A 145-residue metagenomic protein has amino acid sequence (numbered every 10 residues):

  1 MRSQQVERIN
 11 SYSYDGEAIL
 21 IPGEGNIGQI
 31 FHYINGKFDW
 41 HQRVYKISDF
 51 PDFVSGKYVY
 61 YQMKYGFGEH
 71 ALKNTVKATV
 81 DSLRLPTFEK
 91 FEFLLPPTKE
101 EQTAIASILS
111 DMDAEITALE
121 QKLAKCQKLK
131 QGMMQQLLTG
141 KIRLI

Functional and structural regions predicted by a protein language model:
M1-L95: DNA target-recognition domains and sequence-specific DNA-contacting regions of bacterial/archaeal
L95-I145: Amphipathic alpha-helical coiled-coil/heptad-repeat segments
